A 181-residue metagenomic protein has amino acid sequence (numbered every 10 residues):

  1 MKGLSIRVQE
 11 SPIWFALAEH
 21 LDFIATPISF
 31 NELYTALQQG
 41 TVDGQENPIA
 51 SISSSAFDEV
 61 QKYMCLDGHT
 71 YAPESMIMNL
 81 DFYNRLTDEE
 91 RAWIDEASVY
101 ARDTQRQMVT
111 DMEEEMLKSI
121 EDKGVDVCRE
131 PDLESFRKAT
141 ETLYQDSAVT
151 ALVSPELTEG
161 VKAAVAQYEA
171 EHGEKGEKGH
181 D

Functional and structural regions predicted by a protein language model:
K2-D181: N-terminal secretory/targeting leader peptides
